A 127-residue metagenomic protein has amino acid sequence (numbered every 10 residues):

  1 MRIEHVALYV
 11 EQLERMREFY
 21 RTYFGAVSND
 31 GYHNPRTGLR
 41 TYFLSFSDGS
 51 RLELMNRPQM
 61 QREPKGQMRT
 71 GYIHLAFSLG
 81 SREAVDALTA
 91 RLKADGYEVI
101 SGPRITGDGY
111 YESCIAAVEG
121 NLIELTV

Functional and structural regions predicted by a protein language model:
M1, P35-T37, T106-D108: Short solvent-exposed loop/turn micro-motifs enriched in small/polar/acidic residues
M1-R2, V127: Absolute protein N-terminus
R2-E11, Y42-S45, P64-R91, Y111-A116: Vicinal oxygen chelate
Y9-L52: Core segments of cupin and vicinal oxygen chelate
R17-E18, D86, I123: Alpha-helical elements of the RecA-like P-loop NTPase motor core of helicases
Y20, N56, T89: Short, flexible helix/strand-to-coil boundary loops that buttress conserved ligand/catalytic motifs in alpha/beta
N29-D30, L54, Q59-P64, S101: A short, acidic/glycine-rich surface segment
G31, S45, T89-V127: Vicinal oxygen chelate
